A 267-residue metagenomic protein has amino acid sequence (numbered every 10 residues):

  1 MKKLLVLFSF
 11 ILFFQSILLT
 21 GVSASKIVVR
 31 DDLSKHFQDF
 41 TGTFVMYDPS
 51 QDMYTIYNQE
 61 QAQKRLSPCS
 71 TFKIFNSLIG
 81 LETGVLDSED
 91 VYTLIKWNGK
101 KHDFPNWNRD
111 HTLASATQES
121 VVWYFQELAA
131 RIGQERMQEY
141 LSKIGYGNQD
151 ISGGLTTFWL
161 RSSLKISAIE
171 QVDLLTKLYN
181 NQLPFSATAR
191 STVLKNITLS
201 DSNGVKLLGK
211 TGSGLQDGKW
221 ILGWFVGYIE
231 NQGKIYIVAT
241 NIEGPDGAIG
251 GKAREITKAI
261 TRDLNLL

Functional and structural regions predicted by a protein language model:
M1-L4: Positively charged n-region of N-terminal signal peptides that target proteins for export
F8-I17: Bacterial N-terminal signal peptides
S16-K64: Beta-lactamase-like hydrolase cores
V22-S34, R65, A130-G133, Y179-K206 (+1 more regions): Structured C-terminal helix/loop/strand segments within mature extracytoplasmic catalytic/sensor domains
N58-Q63, R109-D110, Q118-F125, S152-W159 (+1 more regions): Flexible glycine/proline-enriched surface loops and loop-helix/loop-strand junctions
R65-Y92, A116, Q171, V238: Active-site SXXK
V91-M137, L164: Conserved catalytic neighborhood of penicillin-recognizing serine enzymes
E127-L175: Mid-domain, small-residue-enriched loop/turn segments at the edges of structured enzyme/sensor domains
